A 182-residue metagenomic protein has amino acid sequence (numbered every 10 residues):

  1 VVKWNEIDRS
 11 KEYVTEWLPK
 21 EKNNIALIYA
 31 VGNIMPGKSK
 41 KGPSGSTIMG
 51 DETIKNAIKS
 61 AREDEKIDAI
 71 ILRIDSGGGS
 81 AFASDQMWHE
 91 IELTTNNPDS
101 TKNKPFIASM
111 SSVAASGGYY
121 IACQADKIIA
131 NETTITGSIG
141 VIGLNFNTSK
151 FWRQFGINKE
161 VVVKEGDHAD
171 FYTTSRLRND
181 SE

Functional and structural regions predicted by a protein language model:
V1-E182: Small-residue-centered hinge/linker elements
